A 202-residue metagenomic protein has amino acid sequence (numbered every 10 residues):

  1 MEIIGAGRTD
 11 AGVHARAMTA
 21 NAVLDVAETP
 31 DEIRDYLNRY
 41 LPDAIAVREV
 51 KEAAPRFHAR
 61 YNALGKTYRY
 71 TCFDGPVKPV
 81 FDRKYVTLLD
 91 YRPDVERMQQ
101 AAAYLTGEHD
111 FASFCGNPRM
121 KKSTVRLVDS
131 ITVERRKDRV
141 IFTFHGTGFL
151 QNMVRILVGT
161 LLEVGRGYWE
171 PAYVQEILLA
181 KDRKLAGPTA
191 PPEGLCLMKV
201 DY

Functional and structural regions predicted by a protein language model:
M1-Y202: Structured-RNA-binding interfaces characteristic of tRNA pseudouridine synthases
